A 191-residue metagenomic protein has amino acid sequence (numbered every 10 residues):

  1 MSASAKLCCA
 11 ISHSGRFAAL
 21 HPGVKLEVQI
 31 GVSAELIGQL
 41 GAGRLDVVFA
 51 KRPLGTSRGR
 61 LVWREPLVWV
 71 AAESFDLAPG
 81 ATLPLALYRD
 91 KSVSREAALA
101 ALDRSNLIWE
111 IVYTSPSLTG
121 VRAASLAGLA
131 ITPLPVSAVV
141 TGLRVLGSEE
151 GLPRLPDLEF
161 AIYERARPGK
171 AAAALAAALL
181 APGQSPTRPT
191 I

Functional and structural regions predicted by a protein language model:
M1-G55: Central regulatory/effector-binding core of bacterial HTH transcription factors
K25-G31, I108-S117: Short beta-strand-to-loop elements that line the ligand-binding cleft of bilobed periplasmic-binding protein-like
G31, L45, F49-A50, T114-P116 (+2 more regions): Short beta-strand and adjacent tight-turn residues that come in two discontinuous sequence segments and form the edges
L40-G41, A98, A123-G128: Hydrophobic residues within well-ordered alpha-helices
T56-R60, L126-R167: Beta-alpha-beta core module
S57-D90: Flexible hinge/capping segments at coil-to-helix
P84-S105, G169-A172: Secondary-structure junction motif
G151-I191: A late-sequence structural motif
